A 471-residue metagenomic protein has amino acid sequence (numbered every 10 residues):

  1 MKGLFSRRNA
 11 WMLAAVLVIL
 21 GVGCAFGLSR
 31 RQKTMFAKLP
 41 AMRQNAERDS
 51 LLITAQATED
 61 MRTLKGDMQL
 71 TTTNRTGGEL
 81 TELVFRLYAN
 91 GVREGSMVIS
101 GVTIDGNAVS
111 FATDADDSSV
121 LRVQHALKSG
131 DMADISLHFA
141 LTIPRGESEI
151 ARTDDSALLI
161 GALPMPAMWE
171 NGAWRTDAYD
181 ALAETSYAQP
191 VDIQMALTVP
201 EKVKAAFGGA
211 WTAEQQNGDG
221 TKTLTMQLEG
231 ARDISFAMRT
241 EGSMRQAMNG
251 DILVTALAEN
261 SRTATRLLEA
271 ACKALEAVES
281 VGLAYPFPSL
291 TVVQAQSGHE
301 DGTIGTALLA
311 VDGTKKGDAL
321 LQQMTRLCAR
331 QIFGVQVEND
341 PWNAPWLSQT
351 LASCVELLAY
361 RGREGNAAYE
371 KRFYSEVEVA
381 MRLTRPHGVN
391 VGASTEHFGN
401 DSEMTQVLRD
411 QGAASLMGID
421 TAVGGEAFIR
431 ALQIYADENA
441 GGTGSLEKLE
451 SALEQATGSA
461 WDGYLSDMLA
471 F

Functional and structural regions predicted by a protein language model:
N9-K65: N-terminal, polar/Ser/Thr-rich
K65, G78-F85, G95-S96, G146-E149 (+1 more regions): Short, hydrophobic/aromatic beta-strand segments
T71-R93, A181-T185, Q189-P200: Surface-exposed beta-strand/loop patches in extracellular or lumenal glycoproteins
V92-S156, G218: A surface-exposed beta-strand-loop module
H138-S235: Extended, low-hydrophobicity, Ser/Thr/Pro/Gly-biased non-transmembrane segments
M195, R245-A344: Juxtacatalytic substrate-recognition/specificity segment
A307-L308, T314, A344-G388, W461-L465: Post-HExxH zinc-binding segment in Zn-dependent metallohydrolases
A367-A368, T405-F471: Amphipathic alpha-helical substructures
